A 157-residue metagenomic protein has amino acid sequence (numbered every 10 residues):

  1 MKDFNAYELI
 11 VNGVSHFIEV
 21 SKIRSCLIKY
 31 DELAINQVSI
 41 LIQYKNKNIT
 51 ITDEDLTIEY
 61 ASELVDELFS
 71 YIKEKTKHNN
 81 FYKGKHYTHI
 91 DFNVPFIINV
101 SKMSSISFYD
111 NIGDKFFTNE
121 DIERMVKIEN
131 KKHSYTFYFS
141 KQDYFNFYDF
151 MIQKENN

Functional and structural regions predicted by a protein language model:
M1-N5, E155-N157: Short, Lys/Arg-enriched, disordered terminal segments
D3-L9, N46: Low-complexity, repetitive regions of proteins mediating host interaction that are extracellular, surface-exposed
V14, K22-V94, K102-N157: Acidic, Ser/Thr- and proline-rich intrinsically disordered linker/docking segments of eukaryotic scaffolds
